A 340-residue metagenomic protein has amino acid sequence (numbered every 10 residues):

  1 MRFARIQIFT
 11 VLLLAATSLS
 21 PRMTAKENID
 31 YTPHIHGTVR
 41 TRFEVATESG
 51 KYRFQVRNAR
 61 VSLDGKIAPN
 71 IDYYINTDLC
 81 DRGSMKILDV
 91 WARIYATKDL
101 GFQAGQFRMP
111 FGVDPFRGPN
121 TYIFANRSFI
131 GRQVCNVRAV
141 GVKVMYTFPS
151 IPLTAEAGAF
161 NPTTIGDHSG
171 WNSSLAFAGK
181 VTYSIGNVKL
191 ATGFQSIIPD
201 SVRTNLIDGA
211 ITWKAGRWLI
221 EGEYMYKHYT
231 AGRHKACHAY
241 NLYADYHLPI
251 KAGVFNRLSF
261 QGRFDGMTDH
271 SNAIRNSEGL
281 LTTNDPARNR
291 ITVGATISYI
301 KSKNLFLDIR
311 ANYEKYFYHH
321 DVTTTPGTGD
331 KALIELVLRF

Functional and structural regions predicted by a protein language model:
M1-N28: Cleavable N-terminal export/targeting peptides
R2, L19, G37, F54 (+7 more regions): Short alpha-helical segments used as structural interaction elements across diverse proteins
E27-T164, S173-L175, V181-L190, Y243-D245 (+2 more regions): Outer membrane beta-barrel
T47-S49, A68, I94-Y95, P115-R117 (+1 more regions): Outer-membrane beta-barrel pore domains
Q133, G170, R233: Glycine- and other small-residue-rich loops at beta-strand/loop junctions that grip anionic moieties
H168-S174, T204, C237: Interfacial loop-to-helix transition and helix-capping segments at the boundaries of transmembrane helices
